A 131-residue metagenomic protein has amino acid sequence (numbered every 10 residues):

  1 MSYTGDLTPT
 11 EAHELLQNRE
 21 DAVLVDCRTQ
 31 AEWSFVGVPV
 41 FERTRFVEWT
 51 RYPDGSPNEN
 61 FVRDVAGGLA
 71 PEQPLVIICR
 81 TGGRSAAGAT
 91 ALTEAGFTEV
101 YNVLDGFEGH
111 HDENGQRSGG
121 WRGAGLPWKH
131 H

Functional and structural regions predicted by a protein language model:
M1-A22, Q30-P74, S85-H131: Rhodanese-like catalytic fold shared by cysteine-dependent sulfurtransferases and DSP/PTP-type phosphatases
D26, G82: Conserved G/P- and acidic residue-centered "switch" motifs that form tight phosphate/ATP-binding loops in soluble
I77-I78: Short, surface-exposed ligand- or partner-binding patches at beta-edge/loop junctions that are enriched in aromatics
